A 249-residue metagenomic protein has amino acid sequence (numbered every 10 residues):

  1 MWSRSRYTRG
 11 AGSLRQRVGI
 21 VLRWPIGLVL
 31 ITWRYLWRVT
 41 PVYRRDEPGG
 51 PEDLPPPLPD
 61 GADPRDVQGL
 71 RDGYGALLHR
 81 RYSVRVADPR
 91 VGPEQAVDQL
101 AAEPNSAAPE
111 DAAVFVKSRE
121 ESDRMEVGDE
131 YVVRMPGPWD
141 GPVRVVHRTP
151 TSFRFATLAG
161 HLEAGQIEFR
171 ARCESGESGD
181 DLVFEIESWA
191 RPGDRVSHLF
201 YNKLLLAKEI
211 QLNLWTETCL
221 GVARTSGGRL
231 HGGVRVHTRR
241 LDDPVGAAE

Functional and structural regions predicted by a protein language model:
M1-R134, A248-E249: Hydrophobic ligand-binding cavity/cleft-lining segments
G75-H79, G128, P138, A164 (+1 more regions): A general secondary-structure signal for short beta-strands and their flanking turns/coil in non-transmembrane regions
R81-S83, V132, R154, E168-R170 (+1 more regions): Beta-strand secondary-structure signal
A101-S106, P150, G160, L220 (+1 more regions): Short, intrinsically disordered, mixed-charge
A108-S118, R134, F155, E174 (+4 more regions): Hydrophobic/basic alpha-helical segments enriched in Actinobacteria
R134-G179: Hydrophobic-ligand binding "helix-grip"
G160-E209: Beta-strand/loop substructures that line and gate deep hydrophobic ligand-binding cavities in soluble
G193-P244, A248: A conserved amphipathic terminal alpha-helix motif
